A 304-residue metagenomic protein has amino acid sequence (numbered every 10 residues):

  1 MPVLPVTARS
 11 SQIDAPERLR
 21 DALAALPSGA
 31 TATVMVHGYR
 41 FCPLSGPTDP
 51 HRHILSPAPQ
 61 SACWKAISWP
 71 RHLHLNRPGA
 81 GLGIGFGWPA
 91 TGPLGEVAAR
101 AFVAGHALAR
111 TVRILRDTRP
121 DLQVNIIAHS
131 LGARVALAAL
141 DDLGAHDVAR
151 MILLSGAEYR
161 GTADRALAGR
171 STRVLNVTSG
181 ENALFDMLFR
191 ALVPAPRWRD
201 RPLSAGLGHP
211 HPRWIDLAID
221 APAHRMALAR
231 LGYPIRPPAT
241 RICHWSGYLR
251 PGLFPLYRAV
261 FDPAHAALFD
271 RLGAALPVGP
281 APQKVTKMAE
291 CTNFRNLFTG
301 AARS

Functional and structural regions predicted by a protein language model:
M1-L26, M35-R110, I114-P120, D142-R150 (+1 more regions): Lipolytic serine-hydrolase domain surface
A30-A32, V124: The start of beta-strands in P-loop NTPase/AAA+ ATPase cores
L108, I127-G132, A136: Gly/Ala-rich beta-loop-alpha elbow adjacent to hydrolase catalytic centers
D117-H129: Alpha/beta-hydrolase fold nucleophile elbow
N125-I126, R150-L153: Short catalytic-loop micro-motif centered on adjacent basic/acidic residues
L131, G156-A157: Active-site metal-binding loops of divalent metal-dependent hydrolases
A302-S304: Terminal, positively biased "leader/anchor" segments that mediate initial targeting or electrostatic surface association
